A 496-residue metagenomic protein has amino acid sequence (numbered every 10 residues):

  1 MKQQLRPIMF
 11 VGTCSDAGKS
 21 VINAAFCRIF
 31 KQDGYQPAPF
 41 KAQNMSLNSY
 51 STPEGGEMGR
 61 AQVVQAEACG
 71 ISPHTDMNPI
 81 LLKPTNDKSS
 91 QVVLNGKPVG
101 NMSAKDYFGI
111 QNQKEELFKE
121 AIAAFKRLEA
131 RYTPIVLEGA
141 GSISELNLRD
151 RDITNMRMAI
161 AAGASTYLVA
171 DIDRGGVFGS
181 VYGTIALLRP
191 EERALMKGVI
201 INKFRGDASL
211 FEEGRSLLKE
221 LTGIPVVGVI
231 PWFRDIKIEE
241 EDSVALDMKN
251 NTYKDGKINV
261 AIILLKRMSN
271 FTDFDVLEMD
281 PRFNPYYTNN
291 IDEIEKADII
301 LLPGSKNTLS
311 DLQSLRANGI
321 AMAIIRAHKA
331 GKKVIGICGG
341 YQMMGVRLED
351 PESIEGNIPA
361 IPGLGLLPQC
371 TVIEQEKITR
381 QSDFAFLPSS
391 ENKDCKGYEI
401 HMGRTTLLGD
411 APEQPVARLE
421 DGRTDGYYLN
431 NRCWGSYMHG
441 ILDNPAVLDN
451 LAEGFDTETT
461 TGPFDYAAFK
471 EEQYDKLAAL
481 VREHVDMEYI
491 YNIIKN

Functional and structural regions predicted by a protein language model:
M1-R326, K333, Q375-E376, F386-N496: Flexible phosphate-sensing "switch/lid" loops adjacent to ATP/NTP-binding sites across phosphate-transfer
R316, I320, M344, I358: Conserved, well-structured core segments that form the ligand-binding/active-site neighborhood of functional domains
C338: Catalytic nucleophile serine of serine hydrolases, specifically the conserved "nucleophile elbow" pentapeptide
Y341-Q342, L442: Short active-site segment of divalent metal-dependent hydrolases/proteases that encodes the spacing between
G345-G397: A conserved active-site-flanking secondary-structure segment within enzyme catalytic domains
